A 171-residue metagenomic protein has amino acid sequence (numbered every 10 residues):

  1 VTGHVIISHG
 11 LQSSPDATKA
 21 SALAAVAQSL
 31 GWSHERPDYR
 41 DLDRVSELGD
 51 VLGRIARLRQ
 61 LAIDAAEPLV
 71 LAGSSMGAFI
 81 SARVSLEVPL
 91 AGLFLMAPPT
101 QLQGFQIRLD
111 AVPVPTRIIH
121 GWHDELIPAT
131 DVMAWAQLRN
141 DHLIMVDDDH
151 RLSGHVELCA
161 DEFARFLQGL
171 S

Functional and structural regions predicted by a protein language model:
T2-P68, I80-R83: Serine-hydrolase catalytic machinery in alpha/beta-hydrolase-like enzymes
D16, E125-D131: Conserved alpha/beta-hydrolase "acid-adjacent" motif
S33-E35, A136-L152: Catalytic histidine neighborhood in serine/cysteine hydrolases with alpha/beta-hydrolase-type architecture
S46, L126, D148-A160: Catalytic histidine-centered segment of alpha/beta-hydrolase-like enzymes
V51-G53, S153-L167: Post-His helix in hydrolase/transferase enzymes
S74-A78: Active-site loop->helix "elbow" adjoining a glycine-rich segment at hydrolase catalytic centers
P89-Q101: A conserved short beta-strand
V112-P113, I118-H120, D124: Short beta-strand/loop motif that positions the catalytic acidic residue of the alpha/beta-hydrolase fold
